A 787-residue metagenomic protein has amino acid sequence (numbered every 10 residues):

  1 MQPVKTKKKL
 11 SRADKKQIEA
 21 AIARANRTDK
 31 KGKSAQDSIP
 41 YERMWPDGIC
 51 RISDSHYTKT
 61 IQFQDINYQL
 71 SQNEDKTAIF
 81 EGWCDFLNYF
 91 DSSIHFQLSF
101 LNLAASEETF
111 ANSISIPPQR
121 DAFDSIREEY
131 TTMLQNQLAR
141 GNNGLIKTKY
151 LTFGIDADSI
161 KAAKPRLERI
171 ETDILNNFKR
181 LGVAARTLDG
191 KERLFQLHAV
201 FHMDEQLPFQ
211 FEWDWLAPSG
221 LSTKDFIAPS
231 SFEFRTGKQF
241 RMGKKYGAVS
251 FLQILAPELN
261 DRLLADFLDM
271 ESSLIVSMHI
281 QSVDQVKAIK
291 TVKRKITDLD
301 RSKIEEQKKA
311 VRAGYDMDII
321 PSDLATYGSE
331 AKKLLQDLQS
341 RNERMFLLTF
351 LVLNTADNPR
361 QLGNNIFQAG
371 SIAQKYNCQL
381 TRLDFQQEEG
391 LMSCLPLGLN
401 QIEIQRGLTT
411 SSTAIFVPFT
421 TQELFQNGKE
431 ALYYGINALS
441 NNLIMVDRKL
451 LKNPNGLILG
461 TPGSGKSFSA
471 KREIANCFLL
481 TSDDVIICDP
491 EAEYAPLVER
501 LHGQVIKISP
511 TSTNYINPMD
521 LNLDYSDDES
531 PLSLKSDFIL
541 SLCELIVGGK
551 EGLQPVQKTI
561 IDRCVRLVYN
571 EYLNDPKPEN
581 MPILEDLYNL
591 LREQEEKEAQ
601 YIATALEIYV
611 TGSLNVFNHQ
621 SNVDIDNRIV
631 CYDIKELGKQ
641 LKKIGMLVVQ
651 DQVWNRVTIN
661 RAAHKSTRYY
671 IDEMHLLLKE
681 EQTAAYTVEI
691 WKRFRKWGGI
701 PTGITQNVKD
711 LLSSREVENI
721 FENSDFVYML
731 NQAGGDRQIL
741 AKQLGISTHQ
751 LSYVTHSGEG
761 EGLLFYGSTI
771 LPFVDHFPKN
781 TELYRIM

Functional and structural regions predicted by a protein language model:
M1-T421: Extended, folded cores of ATP/NTP-driven motor/assembly subunits in large transport and secretion machines
I66, N73-S92, S99, L103 (+11 more regions): P-loop NTPase motor domains
I458: Hydrophobic anchor at the beta1->P-loop junction of P-loop NTPases
K466: Conserved lysine of the Walker
S469: Hydrophobic positions on the alpha1 helix immediately C-terminal to the Walker A/P-loop
N476-I486: Post-Walker A helix-loop "phosphate-sensing" segment adjacent to the P-loop in P-loop NTPases
H502-I506, E716-M729: A short helix-turn-beta junction within AAA+ P-loop NTPase domains corresponding to the substrate/partner-engaging
L744-M787: Conserved P-loop NTPase
